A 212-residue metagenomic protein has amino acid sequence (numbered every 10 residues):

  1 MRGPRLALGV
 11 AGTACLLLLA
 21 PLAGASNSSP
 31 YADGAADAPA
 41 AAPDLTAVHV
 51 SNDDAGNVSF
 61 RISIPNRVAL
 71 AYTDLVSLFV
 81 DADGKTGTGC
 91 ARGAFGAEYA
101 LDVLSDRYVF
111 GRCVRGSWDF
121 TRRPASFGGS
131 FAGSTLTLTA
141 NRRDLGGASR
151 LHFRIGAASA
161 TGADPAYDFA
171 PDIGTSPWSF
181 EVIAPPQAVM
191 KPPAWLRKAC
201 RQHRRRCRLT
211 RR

Functional and structural regions predicted by a protein language model:
M1-A11: Bacterial N-terminal signal peptides that target proteins for export
G9-P21: Bacterial N-terminal signal peptides
S26-R107, A160-Y167: Surface-exposed, glycine/proline- and aromatic-rich loop segments on solvent-exposed faces across compartments
A55-N57, T73-S77, E98, P124-G128 (+2 more regions): Extracellular structured ligand-interaction cores
G56-V58, D106-V109, S134-L136, C207: Hydrophobic residues embedded in beta-strands of well-ordered beta-sheets
A82-E98, D144-R201, R205-R212: Acidic/polar low-complexity flexible segments
G89, D106-S117, H152-I155: Short, well-ordered strand-loop elements centered on a beta-strand within folded domains, enriched for acidic residues
C113-L145: Acidic, glycine-rich flexible loop segments
